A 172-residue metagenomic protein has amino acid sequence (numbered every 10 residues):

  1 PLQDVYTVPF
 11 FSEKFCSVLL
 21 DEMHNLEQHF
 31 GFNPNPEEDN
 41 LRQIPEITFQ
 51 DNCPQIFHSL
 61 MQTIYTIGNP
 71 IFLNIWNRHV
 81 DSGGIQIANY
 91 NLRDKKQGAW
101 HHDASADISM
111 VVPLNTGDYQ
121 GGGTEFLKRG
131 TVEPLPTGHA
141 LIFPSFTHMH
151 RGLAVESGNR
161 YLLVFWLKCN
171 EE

Functional and structural regions predicted by a protein language model:
P1-H79: Non-heme Fe(II)/2-oxoglutarate
Q62-E172: Catalytic core of non-heme Fe(II) oxygenases with the double-stranded beta-helix
